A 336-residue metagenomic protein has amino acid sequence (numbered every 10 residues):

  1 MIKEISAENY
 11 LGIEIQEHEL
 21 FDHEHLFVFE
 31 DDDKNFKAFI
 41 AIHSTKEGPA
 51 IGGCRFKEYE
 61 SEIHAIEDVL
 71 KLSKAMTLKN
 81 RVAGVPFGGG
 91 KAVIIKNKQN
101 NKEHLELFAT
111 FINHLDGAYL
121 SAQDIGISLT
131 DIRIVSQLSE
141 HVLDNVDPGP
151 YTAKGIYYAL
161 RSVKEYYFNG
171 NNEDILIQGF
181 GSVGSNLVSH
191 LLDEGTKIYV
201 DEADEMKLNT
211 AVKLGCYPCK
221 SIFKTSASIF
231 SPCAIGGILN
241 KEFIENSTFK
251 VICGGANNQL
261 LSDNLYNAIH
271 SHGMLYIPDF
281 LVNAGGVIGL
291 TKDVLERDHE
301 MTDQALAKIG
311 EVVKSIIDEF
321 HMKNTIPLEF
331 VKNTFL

Functional and structural regions predicted by a protein language model:
M1-D144: N-terminal ligand-binding/catalytic initiation module
E8, K164, K250-L336: Adenosine-phosphate binding glycine-rich loop
E60-D68, Q99-E103, L107, I127-T130 (+15 more regions): Conserved active-site and cofactor/substrate-binding residues in soluble primary-metabolism enzymes
V69-L72, I156-K164, V287-T291: Buried hydrophobic packing segments
R81-P86, Y119-Q123, N169-D174, F320-K332: Flexible, glycine/charged-enriched surface loops at secondary-structure junctions
D147-S231: Glycine-rich phosphate/diphosphate-binding loop of Rossmann-like nucleotide-binding domains
N172, E205-L281: Rossmann-like adenosine-cofactor binding region
